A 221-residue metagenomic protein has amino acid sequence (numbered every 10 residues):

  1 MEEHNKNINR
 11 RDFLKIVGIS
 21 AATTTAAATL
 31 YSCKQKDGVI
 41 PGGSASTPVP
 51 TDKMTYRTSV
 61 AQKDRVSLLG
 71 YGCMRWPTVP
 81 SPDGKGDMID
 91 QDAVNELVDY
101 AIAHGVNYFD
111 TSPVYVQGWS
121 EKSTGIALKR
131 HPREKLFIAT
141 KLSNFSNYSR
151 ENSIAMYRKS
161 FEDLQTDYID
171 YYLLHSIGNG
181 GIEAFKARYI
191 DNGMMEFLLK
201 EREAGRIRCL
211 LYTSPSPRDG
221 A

Functional and structural regions predicted by a protein language model:
M1-D12: N-terminal secretory signal peptides
T29-G70, D83: C-terminal segment of N-terminal export signals and the immediately downstream linker at the start of the mature
S59, Y71, F109, T124 (+3 more regions): Conserved, mostly hydrophobic/aromatic
A61-K63, G125-R133, F161-Q165: Acidic (Asp/Glu)-rich catalytic clusters
C73-M88: Acidic/histidine-rich helix-loop elements that form or flank divalent-metal/phosphate-binding sites at the catalytic
D87-Y100, S149-D163: Short, acidic/polar
T111-A127, I182: Glycine-rich, proline-tolerant flexible connector loops at the mouths of alpha/beta enzymes
Y212-A221: Conserved small/polar residues in nucleotide/adenosyl-binding loops
